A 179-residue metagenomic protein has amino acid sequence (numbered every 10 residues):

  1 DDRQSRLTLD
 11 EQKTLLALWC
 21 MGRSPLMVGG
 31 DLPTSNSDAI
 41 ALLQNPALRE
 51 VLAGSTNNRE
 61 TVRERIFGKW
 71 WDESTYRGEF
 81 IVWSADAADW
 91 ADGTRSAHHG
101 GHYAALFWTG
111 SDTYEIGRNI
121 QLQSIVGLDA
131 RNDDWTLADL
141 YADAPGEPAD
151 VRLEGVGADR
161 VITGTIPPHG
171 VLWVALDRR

Functional and structural regions predicted by a protein language model:
D1-D31: Glycan-recognition surfaces
W19-G22, M27-G29, E73-D129, H169: Carbohydrate-binding surface patches
D31-S37: N-terminal leader/propeptide and maturation segments of large enzyme subunits in energy/redox metabolism and hydrolases
P33, T56, F107-T109: Histidine- and/or cysteine-centered catalytic micro-motif in compact active-site loops
A39, L43-R95, G100-G101: Membrane-interfacial catalytic/cofactor-binding modules of polytopic membrane enzymes
Q123-A144: Solvent-exposed beta-hairpin/edge-strand motifs
A144-L153: Surface-exposed loop/edge segments in extracytoplasmic proteins
E154-R179: C-terminal beta-strand-rich structural cap/linker in extracellular carbohydrate-active enzymes
